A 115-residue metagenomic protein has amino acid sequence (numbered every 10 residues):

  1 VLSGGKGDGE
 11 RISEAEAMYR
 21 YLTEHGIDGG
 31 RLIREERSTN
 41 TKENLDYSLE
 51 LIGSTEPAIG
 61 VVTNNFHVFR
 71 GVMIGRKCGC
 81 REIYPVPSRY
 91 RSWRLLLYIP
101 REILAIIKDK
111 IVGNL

Functional and structural regions predicted by a protein language model:
V1-Y98: A structural signal for short, hydrophobic/glycine-enriched beta-strand patches
S92-L115: A transmembrane-helix-recognition feature enriched in membrane-embedded lipid enzymes and envelope glyco-/phospholipid
